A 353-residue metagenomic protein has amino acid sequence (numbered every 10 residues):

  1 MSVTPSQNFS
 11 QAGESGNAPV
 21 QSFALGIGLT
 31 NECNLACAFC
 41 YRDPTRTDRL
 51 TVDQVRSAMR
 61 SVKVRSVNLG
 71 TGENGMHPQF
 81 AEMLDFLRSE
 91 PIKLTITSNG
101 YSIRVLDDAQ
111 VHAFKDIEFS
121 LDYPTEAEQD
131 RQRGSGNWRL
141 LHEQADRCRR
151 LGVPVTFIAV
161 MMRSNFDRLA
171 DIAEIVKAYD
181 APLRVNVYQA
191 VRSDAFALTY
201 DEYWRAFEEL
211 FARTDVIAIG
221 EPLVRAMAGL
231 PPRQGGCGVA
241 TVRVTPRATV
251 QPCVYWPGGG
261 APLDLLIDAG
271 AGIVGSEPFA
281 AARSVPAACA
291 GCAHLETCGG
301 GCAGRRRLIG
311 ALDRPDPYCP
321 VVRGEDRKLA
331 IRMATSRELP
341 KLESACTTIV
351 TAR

Functional and structural regions predicted by a protein language model:
M1-A113: Conserved alpha-helical substructure of the radical SAM core
A24, G28, E32, S284 (+3 more regions): Flanking scaffold residues of small Cys/His-coordinated metal-binding clusters
N31-A38, A287-A290, P317: Cys/His-enriched microdomains
R49-L50, A81-D85, E90-K93, K115 (+2 more regions): Radical SAM enzyme [4Fe-4S]-AdoMet core and its adjacent flexible, acidic and glycine-rich loops/tails across
L50-M59, R305-V321, T335-E338: Short cysteine/histidine-rich metal-coordination sites, predominantly Zn2+-binding motifs
S61-M76, D316-R353: Short Fe-S-cluster ligation motifs
D201-G229, C253-I309, V322, I331-L342: C-terminal accessory region of radical SAM enzymes
G236-G238, G299, A303, Y318-P320 (+1 more regions): Sequence contexts marking disulfide-bonded cysteines in secreted/extracellular proteins
